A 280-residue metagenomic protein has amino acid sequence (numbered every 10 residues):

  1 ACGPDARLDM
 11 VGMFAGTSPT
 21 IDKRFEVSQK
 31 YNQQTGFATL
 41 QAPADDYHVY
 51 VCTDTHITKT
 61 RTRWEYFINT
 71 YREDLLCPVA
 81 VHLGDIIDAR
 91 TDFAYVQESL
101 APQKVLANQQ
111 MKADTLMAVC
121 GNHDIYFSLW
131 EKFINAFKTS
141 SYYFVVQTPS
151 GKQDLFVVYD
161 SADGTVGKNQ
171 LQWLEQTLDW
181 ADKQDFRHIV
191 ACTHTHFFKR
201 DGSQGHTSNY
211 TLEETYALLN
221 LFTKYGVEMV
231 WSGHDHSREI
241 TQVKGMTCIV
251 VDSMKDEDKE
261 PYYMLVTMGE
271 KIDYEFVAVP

Functional and structural regions predicted by a protein language model:
G3-Y95: N-terminal active-site segment of His-dependent metallophosphoesterases
F14-I21, F25-A38, D92-R187, S208-N209 (+3 more regions): Extended active-site neighborhood of metal-dependent phosphoesterases/phosphodiesterases
A44, K59-R63, R72-L75, T165-N169 (+3 more regions): Extracytoplasmic/periplasmic, Sec-exported soluble proteins
V49, A80, F156, I189-V190: Hydrophobic beta-strand anchors of alpha/beta hydrolase catalytic cores
D54, G84-D85, G121-N122, H194 (+1 more regions): Active-site glycine-centered loops adjacent to acidic/histidine catalytic or metal-binding residues that shape
I57, I87-D88, D124, F197 (+1 more regions): Short active-site segment of divalent metal-dependent hydrolases/proteases that encodes the spacing between
I87, A181-G202: Short acidic, glycine-rich surface-loop motifs adjacent to enzyme active sites
V190-F198, E228-R238: Histidine-centered catalytic micro-motifs
